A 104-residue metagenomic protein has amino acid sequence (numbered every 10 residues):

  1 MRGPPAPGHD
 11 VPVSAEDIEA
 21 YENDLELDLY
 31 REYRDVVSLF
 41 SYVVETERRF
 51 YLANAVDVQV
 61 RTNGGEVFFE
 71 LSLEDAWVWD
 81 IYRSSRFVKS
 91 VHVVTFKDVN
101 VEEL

Functional and structural regions predicted by a protein language model:
G3-L104: Conserved RNA-binding domains used in RNP assembly and mRNA/RNA metabolism
